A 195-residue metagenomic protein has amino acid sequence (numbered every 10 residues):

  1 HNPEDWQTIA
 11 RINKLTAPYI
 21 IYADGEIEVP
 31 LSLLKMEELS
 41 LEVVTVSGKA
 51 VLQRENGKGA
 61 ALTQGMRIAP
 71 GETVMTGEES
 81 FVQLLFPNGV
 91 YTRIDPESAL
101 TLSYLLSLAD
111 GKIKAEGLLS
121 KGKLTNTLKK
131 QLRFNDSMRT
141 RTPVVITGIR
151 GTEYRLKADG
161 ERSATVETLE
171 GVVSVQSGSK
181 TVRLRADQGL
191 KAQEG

Functional and structural regions predicted by a protein language model:
P3-E38: Extracellular LysM carbohydrate-binding repeats and other cell-envelope/extracellular binding modules
A23-E26, S32-G195: Flexible, surface-exposed loop/linker segments and immediately adjacent secondary-structure boundaries
